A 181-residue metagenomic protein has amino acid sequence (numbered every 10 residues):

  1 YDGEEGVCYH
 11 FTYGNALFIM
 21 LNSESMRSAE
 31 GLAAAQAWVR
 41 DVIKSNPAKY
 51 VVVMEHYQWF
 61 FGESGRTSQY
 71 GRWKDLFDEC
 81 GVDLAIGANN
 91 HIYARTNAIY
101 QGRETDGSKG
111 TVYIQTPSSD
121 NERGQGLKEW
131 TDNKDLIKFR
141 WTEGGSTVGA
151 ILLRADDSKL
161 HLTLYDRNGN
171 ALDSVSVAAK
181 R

Functional and structural regions predicted by a protein language model:
Y1-P47, R72, L76-D78, L84 (+1 more regions): Extended active-site neighborhood of metal-dependent phosphoesterases/phosphodiesterases
L17, K159-L162: Hydrophobic residues embedded in beta-strands of well-ordered beta-sheets
E30-G31, E63-T67: Short, solvent-exposed loop/turn segments at secondary-structure boundaries
N46-E63: Short acidic, glycine-rich surface-loop motifs adjacent to enzyme active sites
H56, A88-N89: Active-site glycine-centered loops adjacent to acidic/histidine catalytic or metal-binding residues that shape
G169-A171: Residue-level signal for glycine
A178-K180: Short beta-strand edge segments in extracellular beta-sheet folds
